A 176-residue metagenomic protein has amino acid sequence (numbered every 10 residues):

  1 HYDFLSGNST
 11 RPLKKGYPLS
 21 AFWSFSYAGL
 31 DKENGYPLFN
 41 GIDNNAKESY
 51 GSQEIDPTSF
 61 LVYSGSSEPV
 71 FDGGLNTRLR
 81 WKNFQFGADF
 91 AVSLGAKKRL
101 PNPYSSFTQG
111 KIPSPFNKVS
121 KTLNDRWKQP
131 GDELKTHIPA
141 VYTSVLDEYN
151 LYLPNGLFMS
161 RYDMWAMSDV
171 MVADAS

Functional and structural regions predicted by a protein language model:
H1-S176: Outer/extracellular conduits and scaffolds centered on Gram-negative outer-membrane beta-barrels
